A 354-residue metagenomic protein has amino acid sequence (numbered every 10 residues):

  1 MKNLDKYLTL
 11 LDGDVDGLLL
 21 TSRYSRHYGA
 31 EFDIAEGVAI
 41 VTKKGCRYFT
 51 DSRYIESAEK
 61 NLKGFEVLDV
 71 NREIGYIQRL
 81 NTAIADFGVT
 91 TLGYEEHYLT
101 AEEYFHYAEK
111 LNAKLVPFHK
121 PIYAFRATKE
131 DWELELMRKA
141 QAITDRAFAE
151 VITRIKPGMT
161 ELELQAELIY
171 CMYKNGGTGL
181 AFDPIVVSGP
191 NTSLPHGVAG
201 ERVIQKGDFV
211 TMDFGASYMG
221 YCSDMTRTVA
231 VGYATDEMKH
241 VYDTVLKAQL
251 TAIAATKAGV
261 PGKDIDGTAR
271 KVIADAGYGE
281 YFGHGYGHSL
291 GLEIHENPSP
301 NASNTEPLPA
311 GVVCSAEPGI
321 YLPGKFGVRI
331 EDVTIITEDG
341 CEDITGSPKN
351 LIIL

Functional and structural regions predicted by a protein language model:
M1-L354: Active-site neighborhoods and metal-handling regions in enzymes and metal-associated proteins
